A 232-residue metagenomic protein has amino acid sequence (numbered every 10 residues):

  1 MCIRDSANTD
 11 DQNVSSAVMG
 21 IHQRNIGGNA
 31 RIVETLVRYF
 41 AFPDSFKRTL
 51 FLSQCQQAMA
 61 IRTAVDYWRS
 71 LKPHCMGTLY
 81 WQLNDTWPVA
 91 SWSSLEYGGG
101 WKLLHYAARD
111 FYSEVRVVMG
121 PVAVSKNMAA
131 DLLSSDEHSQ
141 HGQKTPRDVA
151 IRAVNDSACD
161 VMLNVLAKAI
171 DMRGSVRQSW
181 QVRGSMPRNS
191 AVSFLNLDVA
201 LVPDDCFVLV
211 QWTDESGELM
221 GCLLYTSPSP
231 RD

Functional and structural regions predicted by a protein language model:
M1-S6, Y225-D232: Conserved small/polar residues in nucleotide/adenosyl-binding loops
R4-C159: Substrate-binding clefts and catalytic carboxylate motifs of secreted carbohydrate-active enzymes
S157-L163, V176-R177: Short acidic/proline- and small/hydrophobic-mixed sequence motifs that coincide with surface turns and coil-to-beta
V165-D171: Extended low-complexity, serine/threonine- and proline-enriched intrinsically disordered segments
D171-R173, S216: Solvent-exposed strand-loop boundary residues in beta-sheet-rich modules
G174-P203: Intrinsically disordered, low-complexity Pro/Gly/Ser/Thr-rich segments with frequent PxxP/GP/PP motifs and embedded
V199-S227: Terminal connector regions
